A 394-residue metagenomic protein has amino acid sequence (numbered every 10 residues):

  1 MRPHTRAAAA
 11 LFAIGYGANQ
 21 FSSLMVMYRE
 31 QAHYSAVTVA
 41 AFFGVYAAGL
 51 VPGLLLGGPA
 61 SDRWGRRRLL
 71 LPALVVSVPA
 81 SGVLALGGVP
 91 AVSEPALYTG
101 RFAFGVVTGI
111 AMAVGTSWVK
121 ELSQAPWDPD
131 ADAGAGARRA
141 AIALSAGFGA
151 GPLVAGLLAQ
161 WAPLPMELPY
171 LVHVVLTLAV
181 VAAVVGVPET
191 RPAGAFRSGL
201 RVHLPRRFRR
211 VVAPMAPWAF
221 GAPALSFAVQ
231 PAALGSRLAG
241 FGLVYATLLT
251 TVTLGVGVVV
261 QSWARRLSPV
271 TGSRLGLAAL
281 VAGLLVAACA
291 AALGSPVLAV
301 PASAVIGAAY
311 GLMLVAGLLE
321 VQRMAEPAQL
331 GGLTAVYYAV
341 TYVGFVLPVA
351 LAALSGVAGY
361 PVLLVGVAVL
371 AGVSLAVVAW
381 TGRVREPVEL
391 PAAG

Functional and structural regions predicted by a protein language model:
A41-G58, M112, T116, T251-W263: Central cavity-lining transmembrane alpha-helices of secondary-active solute carriers, predominantly the Major
V51-S93: Conserved MFS/SLC helix-loop-helix module at the cytosolic interface between two early adjacent transmembrane helices
R68-V83, G272-A287, V369: Structural signature of the two symmetry-related core transmembrane helices
G100-L144: Cytoplasmic helix-loop-helix junction between adjacent transmembrane helices in 12-TM secondary transporters
A135-P188: Helix-loop-helix hairpin linking two adjacent transmembrane segments in secondary transporters
Y245-P269, A279, G283: Transmembrane alpha-helices of Major Facilitator/SLC transporters
T271-G317: C-terminal transmembrane helical hairpin of 12-TM major facilitator-type secondary transporters
Y310, L318-A368: A late C-terminal transmembrane helix in Major Facilitator Superfamily
